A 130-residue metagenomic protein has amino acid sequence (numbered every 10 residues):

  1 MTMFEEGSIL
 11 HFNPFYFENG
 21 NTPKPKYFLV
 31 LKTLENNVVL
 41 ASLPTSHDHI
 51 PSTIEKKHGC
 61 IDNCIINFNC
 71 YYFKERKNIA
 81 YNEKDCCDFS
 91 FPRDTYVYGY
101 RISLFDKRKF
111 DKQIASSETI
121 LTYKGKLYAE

Functional and structural regions predicted by a protein language model:
E6-G7: Loop/turn positions that initiate beta-strands
F15-N19: Short, charged beta-turn/beta-strand-edge "cap" motif at the junction between a beta-strand and an adjacent loop
N21-K24, V30-K77: Compact nucleic-acid interaction/catalytic patches
N63-E130: C-terminal terminal-subdomain/extension
